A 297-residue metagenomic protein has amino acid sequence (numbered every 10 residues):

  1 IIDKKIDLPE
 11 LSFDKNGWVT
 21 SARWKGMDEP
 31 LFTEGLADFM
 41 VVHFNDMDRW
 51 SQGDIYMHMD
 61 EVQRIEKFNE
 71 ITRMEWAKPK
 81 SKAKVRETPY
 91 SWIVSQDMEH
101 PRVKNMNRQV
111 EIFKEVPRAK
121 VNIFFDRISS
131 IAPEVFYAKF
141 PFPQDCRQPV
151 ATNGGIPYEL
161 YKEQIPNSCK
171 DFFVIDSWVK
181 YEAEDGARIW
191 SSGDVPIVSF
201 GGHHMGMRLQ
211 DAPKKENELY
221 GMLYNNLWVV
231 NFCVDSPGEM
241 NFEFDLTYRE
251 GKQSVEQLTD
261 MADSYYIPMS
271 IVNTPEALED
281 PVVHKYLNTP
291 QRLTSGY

Functional and structural regions predicted by a protein language model:
I1-Y297: C-terminal (or distal) subdomains of carbohydrate-active enzymes
